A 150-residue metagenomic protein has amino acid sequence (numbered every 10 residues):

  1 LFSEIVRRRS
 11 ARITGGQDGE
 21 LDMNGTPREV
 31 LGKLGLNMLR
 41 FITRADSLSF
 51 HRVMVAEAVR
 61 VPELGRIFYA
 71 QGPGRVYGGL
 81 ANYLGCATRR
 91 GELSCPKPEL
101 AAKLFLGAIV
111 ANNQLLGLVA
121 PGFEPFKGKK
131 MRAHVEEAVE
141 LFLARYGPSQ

Functional and structural regions predicted by a protein language model:
L1-R9: Alpha-helical DNA-contacting segments of helix-turn-helix folds
E4, I13, G117-L118: Residues that scaffold the ATP/ADP-binding catalytic core of kinase and kinase-like folds
R9, G15-H51, P98-F105: Hydrophobic alpha-helical connector segments
G16-E20, R52-A56, Y69, V119-P125: Short linear capping/connector segments at secondary-structure termini
E29, R40-S49, V53-V55, E63-R89 (+2 more regions): Amphipathic alpha-helical packing segments from all-alpha helical-bundle domains
K33, N37, G74, G78 (+3 more regions): C-terminal peripheral helix-coil segments that are non-catalytic and often amphipathic
C95: Short beta-strand "wing" residues that participate in macromolecule-binding interfaces
